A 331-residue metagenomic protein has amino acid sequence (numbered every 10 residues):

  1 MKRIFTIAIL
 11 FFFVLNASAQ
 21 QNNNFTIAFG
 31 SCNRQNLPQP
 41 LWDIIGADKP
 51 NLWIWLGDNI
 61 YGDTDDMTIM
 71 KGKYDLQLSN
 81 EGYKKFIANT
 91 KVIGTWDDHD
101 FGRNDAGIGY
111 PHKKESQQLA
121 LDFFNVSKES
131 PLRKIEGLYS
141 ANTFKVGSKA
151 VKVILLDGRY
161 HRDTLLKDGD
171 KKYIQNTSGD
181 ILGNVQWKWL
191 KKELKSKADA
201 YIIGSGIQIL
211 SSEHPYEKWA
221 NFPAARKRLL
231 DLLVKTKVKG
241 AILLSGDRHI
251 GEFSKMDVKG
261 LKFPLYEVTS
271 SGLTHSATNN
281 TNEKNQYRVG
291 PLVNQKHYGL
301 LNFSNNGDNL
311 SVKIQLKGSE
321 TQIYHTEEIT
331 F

Functional and structural regions predicted by a protein language model:
M1-N22: Bacterial Sec-dependent N-terminal signal peptides
Q20-F331: Metal-dependent phosphoester/phosphodiester hydrolase catalytic core
